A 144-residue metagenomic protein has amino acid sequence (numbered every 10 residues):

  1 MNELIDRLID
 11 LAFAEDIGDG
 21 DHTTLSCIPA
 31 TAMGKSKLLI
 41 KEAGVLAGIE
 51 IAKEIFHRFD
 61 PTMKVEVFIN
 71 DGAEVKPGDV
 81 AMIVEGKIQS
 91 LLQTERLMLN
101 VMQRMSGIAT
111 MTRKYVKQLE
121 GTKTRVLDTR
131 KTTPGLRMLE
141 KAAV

Functional and structural regions predicted by a protein language model:
N2-V144: Acidic/glycine-rich phosphate/pyrophosphate-binding loops and surrounding catalytic core that coordinate Mg2+
